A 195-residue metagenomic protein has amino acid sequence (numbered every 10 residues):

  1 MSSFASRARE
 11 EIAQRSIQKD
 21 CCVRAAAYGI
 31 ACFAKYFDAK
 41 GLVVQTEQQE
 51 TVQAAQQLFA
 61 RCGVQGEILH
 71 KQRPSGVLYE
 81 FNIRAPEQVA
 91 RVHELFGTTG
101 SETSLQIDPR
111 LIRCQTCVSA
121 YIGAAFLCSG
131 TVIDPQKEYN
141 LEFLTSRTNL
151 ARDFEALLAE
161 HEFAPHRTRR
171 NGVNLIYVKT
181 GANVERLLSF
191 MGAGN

Functional and structural regions predicted by a protein language model:
M1-G41, Q45-F59: N-terminal, positively charged regions that mediate nucleic acid binding
T46, Q53, F59-N195: DNA-contacting interfaces and partner/effector-binding or oligomerization modules in DNA-centric proteins
